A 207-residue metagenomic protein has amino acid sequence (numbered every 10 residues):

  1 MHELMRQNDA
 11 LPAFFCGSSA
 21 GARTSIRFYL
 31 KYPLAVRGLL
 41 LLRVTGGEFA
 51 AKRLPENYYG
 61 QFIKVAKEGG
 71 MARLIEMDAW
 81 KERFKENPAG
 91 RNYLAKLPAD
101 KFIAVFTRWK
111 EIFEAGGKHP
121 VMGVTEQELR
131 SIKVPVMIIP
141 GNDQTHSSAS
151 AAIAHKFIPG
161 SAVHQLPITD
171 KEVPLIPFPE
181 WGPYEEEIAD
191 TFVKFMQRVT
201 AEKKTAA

Functional and structural regions predicted by a protein language model:
M1-A13: Conserved acidic catalytic loop of the alpha/beta-hydrolase fold
F15-G17, L42: Short beta-strand immediately N-terminal to the catalytic nucleophile in serine-hydrolase-like folds
G17-G21, S25: Gly/Ala-rich beta-loop-alpha elbow adjacent to hydrolase catalytic centers
I26, L30-K67: Flexible "cap/lid" loop of the alpha/beta hydrolase fold
L94-V124: Hydrophobic, aromatic-rich cap/lid helix
I132, I138-P140: Short beta-strand/loop motif that positions the catalytic acidic residue of the alpha/beta-hydrolase fold
T145-S150: Conserved alpha/beta-hydrolase "acid-adjacent" motif
S161-A207: Catalytic active-site module of serine/aspartate enzymes centered on a nucleophile-bearing elbow/loop
